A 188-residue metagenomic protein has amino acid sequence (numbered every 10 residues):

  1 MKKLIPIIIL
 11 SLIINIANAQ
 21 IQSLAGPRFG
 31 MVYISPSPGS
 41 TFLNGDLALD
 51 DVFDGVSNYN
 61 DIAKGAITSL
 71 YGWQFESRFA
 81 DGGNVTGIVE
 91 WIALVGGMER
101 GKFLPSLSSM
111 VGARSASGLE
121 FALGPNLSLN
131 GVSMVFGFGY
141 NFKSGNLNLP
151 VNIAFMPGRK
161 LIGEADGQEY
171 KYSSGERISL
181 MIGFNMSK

Functional and structural regions predicted by a protein language model:
M1-Q22: Bacterial Sec-dependent N-terminal signal peptides
Q20-S37, G87-A93: Transmembrane beta-strand segments of Gram-negative outer membrane beta-barrel proteins
A25, I67-W73, G87, P105-S109 (+2 more regions): Hydrophobic, lipid-facing positions within transmembrane beta-strands of outer-membrane proteins
R28, V32-N58, A122-K188: Outer-membrane beta-barrel translocator/channel fold
G55-A93: A glycine-rich, hydrophobic loop/mini-helix early in the fold
A63-I67, G101-F103, S128-N130, Y172-S174: Short sequence motifs at beta-strands and strand-loop junctions characteristic of Gram-negative outer-membrane
A80-N84, A116-G118, K143-G145, S187: Outer-membrane beta-barrel channels and translocator barrels
L94-E120: Mid-length scaffold segments of soluble, non-membrane domains
